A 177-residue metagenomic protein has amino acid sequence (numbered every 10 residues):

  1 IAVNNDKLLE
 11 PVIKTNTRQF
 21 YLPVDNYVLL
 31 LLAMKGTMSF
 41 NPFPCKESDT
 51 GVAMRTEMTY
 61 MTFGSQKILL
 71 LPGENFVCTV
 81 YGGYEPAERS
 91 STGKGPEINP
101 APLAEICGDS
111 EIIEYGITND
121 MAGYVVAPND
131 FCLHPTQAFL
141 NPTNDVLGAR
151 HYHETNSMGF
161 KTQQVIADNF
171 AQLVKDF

Functional and structural regions predicted by a protein language model:
I1-F177: Non-catalytic substrate/cofactor recognition surfaces at enzyme active-site rims
